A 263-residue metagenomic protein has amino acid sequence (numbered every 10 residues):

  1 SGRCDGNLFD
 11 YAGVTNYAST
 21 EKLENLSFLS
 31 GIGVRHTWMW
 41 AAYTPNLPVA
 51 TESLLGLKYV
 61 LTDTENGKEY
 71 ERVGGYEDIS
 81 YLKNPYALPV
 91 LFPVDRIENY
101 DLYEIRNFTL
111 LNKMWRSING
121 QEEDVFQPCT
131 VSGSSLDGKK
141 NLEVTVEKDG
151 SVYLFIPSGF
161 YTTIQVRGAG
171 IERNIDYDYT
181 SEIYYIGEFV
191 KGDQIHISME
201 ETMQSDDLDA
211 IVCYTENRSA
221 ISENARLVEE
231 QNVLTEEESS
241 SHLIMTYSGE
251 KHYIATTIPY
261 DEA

Functional and structural regions predicted by a protein language model:
S1-E262: Soluble catalytic regions of membrane-associated enzymes that act on cell-envelope and secretory-pathway components
